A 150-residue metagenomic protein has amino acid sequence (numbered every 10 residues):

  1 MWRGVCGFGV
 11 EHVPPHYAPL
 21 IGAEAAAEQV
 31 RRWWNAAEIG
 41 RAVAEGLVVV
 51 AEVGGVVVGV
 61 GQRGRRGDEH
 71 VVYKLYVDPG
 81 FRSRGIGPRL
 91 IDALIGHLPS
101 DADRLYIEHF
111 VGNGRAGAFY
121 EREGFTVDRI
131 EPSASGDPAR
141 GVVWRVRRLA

Functional and structural regions predicted by a protein language model:
W2-R82, P88-L98, D128-S133, R148-A150: Acetyl-CoA-dependent GNAT
R82-S83, G112: Nucleotide-sugar-dependent glycosyltransferase donor-binding/catalytic pocket residues
D103-A150: C-terminal "cap" of GNAT-fold acetyltransferases
